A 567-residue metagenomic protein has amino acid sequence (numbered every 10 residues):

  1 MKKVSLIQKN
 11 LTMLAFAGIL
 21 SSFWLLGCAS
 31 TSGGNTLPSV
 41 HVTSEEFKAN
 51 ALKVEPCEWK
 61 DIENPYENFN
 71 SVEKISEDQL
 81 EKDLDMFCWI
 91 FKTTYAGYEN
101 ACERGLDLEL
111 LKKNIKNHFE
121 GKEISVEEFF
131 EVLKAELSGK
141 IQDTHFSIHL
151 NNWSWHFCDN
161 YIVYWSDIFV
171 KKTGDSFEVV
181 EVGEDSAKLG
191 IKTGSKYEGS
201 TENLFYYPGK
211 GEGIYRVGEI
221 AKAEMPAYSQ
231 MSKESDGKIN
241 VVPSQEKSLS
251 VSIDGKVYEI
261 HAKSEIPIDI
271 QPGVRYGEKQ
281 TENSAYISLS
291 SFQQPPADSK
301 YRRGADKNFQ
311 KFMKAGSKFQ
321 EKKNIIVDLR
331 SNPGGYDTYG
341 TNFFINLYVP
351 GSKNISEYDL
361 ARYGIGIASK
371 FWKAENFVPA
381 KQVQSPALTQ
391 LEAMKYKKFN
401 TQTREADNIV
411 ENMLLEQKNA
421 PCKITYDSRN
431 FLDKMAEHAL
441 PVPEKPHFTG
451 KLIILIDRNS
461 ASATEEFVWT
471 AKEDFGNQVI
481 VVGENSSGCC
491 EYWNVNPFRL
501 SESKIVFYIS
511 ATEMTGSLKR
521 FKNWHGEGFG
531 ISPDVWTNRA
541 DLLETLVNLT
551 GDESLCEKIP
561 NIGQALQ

Functional and structural regions predicted by a protein language model:
K3-A15: Bacterial N-terminal signal peptides that target proteins for export
I7, F23-W24, S32-G34: Serine/proline-rich low-complexity intrinsically disordered segments, especially terminal tails, linkers
L14-W24: Bacterial N-terminal signal peptides
T31-V378, K451, E466, Q478 (+4 more regions): Flexible, low-complexity junctional segments that flank or bridge functional domains
D337-E544: Conserved acidic, small-residue-rich alpha-beta core segments centered on
